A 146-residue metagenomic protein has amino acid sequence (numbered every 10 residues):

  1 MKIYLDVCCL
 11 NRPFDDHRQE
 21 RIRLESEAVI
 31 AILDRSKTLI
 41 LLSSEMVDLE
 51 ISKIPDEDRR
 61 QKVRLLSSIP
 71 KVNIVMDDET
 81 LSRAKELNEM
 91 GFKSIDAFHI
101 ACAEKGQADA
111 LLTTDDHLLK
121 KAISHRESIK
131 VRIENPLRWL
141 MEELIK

Functional and structural regions predicted by a protein language model:
K2, D16-E25, E89, K105-K146: Acidic, PIN/NYN-like endoribonuclease modules and their adjacent C-terminal/linker elements
I3-P55, S68, V72, P136-E142: PIN/NYN-family metal-dependent endoribonuclease catalytic core
C9, V47, T80, F98-H99 (+1 more regions): Alpha-helix capping/helix-boundary segments
P13-H17, E79-N88: Short, basic, glycine/proline-bearing loop/turn elements
S44, I95, T114: Replace "coordinates the UDP/GDP/TDP-sugar" with "coordinates nucleotide-activated sugar donors
E57-L65, K121-R126: Short, aromatic/basic amphipathic alpha-helical patches
Q61-K85: Helix-adjacent hinge/juxtasegments
S94-A110: Acidic, metal-associated active-site segment
